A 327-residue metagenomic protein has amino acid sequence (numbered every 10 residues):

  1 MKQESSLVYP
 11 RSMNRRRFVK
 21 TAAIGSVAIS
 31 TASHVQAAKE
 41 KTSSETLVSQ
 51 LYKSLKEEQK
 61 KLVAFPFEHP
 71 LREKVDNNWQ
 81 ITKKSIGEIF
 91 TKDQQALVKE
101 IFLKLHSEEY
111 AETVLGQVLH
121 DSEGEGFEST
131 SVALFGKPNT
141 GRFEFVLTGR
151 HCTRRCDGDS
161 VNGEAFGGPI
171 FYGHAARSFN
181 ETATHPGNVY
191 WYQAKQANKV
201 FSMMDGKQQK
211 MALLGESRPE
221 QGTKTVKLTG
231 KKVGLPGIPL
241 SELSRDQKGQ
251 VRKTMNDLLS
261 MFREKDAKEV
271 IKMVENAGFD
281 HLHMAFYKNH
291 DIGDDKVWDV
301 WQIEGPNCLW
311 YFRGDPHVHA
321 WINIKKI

Functional and structural regions predicted by a protein language model:
M1-R17, I24-T31: N-terminal secretory signal peptides
N14-R15, S33, Q94, Q247: Generic detector of short, well-ordered, non-transmembrane alpha-helical segments enriched in hydrophobic residues
A28, A32, N323-K326: Surface-exposed flexible segments
V35-A37: Boundary at the C-terminal end of the N-terminal hydrophobic targeting segment
K39-E57, K61-S107, A111-Y190, A194-I327: A cross-kingdom marker for long, charged
